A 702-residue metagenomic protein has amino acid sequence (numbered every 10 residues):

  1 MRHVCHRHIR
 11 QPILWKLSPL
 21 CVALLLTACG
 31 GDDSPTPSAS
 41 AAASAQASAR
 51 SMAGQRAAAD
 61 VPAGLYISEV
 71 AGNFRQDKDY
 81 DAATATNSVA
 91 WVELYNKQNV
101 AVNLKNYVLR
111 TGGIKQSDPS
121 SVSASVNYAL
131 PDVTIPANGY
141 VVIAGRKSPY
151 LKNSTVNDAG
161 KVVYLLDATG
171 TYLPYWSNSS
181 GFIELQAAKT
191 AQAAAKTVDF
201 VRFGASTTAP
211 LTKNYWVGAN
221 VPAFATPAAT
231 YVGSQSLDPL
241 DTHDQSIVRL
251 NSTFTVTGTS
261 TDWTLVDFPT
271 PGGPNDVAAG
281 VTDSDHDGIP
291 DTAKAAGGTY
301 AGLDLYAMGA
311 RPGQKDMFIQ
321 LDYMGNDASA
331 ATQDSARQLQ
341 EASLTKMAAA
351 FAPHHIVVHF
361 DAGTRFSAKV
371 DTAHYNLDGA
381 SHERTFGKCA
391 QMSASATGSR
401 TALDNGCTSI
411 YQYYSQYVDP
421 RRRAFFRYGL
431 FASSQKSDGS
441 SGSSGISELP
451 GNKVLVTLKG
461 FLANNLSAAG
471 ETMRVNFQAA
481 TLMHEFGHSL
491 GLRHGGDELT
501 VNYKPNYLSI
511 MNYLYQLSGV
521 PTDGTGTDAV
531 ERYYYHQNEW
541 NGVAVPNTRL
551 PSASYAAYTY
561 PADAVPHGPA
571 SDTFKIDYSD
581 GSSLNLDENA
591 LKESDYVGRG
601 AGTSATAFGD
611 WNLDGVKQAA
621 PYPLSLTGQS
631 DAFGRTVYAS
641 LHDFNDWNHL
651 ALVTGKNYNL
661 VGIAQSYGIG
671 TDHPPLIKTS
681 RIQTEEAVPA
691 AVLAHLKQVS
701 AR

Functional and structural regions predicted by a protein language model:
L26-A28: C-terminal motif of bacterial Sec signal peptides marking the signal peptidase cleavage site
G30-P37: Bacterial lipoprotein signal-peptidase II cleavage site
A49-K115, Y175-S179: A structural motif detector for short, solvent-exposed N-terminal "entry" segments of globular domains
S123-L151: Intrinsically disordered, low-complexity Pro/Gly/Ser/Thr-rich segments with frequent PxxP/GP/PP motifs and embedded
D167-P274: Conserved beta-structured recognition patch
Y215-A225, S234-D238, D283-D291, A295-M317 (+2 more regions): The catalytic-center signature of Zn2+-dependent metalloproteases
V281-D283, R311, K315-D316, Q320-L339 (+3 more regions): Active-site-proximal segment of zinc-dependent metalloprotease catalytic domains
V281-D285, K575-Y578, S583-D587, E593-D631 (+4 more regions): Acidic, divalent-cation-chelating loop motifs in proteins
